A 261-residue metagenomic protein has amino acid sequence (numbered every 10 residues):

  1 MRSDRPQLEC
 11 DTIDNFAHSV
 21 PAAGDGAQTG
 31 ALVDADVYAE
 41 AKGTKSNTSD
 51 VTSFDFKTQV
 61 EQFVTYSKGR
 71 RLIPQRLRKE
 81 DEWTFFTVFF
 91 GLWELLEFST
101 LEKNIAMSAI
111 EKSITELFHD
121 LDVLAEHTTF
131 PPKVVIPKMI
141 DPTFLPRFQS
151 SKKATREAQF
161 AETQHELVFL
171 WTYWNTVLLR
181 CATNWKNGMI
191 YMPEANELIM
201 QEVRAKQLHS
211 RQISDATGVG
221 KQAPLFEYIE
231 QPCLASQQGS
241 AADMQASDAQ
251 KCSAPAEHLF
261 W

Functional and structural regions predicted by a protein language model:
M1-T115: Conserved SGNH/GDSL esterase-like catalytic core that processes O-acyl groups on lipids and polysaccharides
D4-P6, D120-V135, E162, F169-P193: A structural motif corresponding to the C-terminal end of an alpha-helix and its immediate exit/capping segment
T52, A106-S113, R156-W171: Residue-level preference for long, well-ordered alpha-helices that form the structural scaffold of enzyme catalytic
F56-Q59, S113-D120, L167-L170, W174: Stable alpha-helical elements in mature extracytoplasmic
Q62-R70, D120-H127, V177-W185, L198 (+1 more regions): Structured segments of extracytoplasmic/periplasmic soluble domains in secreted or envelope-associated proteins
K79-L96, T128-R147, A246-S253: Short coil-to-beta-strand
F90-A109, M139-Q159: Active-site His/acidic residue clusters
D141-H165, N184-W261: Mobile gating loops/cap/lid regions near enzyme active sites that modulate substrate access
